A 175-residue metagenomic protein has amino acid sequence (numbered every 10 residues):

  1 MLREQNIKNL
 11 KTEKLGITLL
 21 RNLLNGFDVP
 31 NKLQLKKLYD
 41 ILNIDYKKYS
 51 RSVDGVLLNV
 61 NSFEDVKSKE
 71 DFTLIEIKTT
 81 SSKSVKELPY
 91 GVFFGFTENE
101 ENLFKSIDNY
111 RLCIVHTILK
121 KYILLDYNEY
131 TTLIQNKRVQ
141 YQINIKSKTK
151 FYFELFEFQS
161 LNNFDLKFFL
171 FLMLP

Functional and structural regions predicted by a protein language model:
M1-K47: Acidic-basic catalytic patches of nuclease active cores, encompassing PD-(D/E)XK and other metal-cofactor nuclease
L35-K69: Active-site metal-binding core of divalent-cation-utilizing nuclease and nuclease-like domains
S52-V53, D71-F72, D108-L112: Short, surface-exposed beta-edge/turn micro-motifs
G55-L57, D71-K83: Conserved catalytic cores of phosphodiester-cleaving nucleases, focusing on short active-site segments
V60-S62, T80-K83, I118-L119: Short, charged/polar surface micro-motifs in flexible loops or helix N-caps
K67-L74, Y122: Short, mixed charged/polar active-site loops that provide acid/base catalysis or chelate metal/phosphate cofactors
T80-K105: Mg2+/Mn2+-dependent nuclease catalytic core
S106-P175: Domain-level recognition of nuclease-like catalytic cores that cleave nucleotide substrates
